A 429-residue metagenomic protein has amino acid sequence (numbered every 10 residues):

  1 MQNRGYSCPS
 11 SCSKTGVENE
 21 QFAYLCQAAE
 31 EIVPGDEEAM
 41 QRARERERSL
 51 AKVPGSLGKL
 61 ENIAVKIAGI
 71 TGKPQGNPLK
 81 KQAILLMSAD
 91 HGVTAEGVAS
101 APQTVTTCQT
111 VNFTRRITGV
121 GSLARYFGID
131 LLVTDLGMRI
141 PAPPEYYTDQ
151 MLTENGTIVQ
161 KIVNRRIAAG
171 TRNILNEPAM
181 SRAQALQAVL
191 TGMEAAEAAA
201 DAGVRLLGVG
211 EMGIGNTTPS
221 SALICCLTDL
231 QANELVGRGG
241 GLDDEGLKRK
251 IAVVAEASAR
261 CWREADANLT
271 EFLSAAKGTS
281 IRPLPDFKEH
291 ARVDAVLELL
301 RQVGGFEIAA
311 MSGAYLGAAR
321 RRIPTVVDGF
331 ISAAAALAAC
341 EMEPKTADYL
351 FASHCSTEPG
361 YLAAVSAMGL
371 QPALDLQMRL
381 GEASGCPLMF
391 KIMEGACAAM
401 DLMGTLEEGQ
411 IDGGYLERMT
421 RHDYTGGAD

Functional and structural regions predicted by a protein language model:
R4-C8, C12-D429: N-terminal loops that bind phosphate or other acidic moieties and the adjacent beta-alpha structural core
